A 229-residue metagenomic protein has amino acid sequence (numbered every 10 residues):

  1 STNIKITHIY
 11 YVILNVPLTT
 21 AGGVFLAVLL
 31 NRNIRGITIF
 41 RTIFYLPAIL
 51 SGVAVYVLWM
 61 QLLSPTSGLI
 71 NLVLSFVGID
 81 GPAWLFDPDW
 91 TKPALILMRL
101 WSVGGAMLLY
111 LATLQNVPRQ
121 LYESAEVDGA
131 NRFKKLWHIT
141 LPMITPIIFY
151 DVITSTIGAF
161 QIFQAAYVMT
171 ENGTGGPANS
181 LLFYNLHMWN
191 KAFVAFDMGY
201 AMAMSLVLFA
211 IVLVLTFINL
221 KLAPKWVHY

Functional and structural regions predicted by a protein language model:
S1-Y229: A structural signal for multi-pass alpha-helical bundles of membrane permease subunits that mediate small-molecule
